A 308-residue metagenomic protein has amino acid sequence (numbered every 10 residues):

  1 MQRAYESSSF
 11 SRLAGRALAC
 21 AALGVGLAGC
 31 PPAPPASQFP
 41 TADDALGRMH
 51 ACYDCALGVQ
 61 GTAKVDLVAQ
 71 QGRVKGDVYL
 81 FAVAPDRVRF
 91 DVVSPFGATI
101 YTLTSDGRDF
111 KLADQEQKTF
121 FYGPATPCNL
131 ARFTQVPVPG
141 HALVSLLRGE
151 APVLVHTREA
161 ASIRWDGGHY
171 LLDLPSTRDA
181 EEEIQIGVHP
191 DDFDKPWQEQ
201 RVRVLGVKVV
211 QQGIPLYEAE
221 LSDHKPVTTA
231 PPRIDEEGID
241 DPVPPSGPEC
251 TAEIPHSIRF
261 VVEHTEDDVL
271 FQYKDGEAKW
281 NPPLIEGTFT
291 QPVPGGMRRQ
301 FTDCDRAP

Functional and structural regions predicted by a protein language model:
M1-C30: Sec-dependent bacterial lipoprotein signal peptides
G29-D77, V243, T302-P308: N-terminal leader/targeting segments and the immediate start of mature chains
A56-Q60, K75-D77, V83-R87, A98 (+6 more regions): Extracytoplasmic
T62, R73-Y79, P85, P215-E218 (+1 more regions): Beta-strand-dominated lipid-handling architectures at cellular/organellar boundaries
V65, A84-D86, V92-F96, G107-D109 (+7 more regions): A mature extracytoplasmic/lumenal domain signature
D86-A142, F271: An acidic-aromatic
G149-V153: Scaffold/interface architecture of coatomer-like assemblies
A160-A307: Gly/Pro-enriched, hydrophobic low-complexity segments that function as extracytoplasmic propeptides/linkers
